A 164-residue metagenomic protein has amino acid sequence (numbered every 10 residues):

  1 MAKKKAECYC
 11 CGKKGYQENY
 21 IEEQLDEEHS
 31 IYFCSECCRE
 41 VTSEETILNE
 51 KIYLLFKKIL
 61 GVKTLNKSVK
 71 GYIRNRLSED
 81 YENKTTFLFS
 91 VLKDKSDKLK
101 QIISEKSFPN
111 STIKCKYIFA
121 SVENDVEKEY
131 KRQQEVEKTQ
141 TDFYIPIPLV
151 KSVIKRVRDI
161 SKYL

Functional and structural regions predicted by a protein language model:
M1, Y144-L164: Short acidic DE-rich linear segments
M1-L55: N-terminal cysteine/histidine-rich coordination modules
E7, Q17, L65, D97-K98 (+1 more regions): A general structural signal for well-ordered secondary-structure junctions
C8, G71, L88, K116 (+2 more regions): Intrinsically disordered, low-complexity N-terminal regions enriched in serine/proline/glycine with scattered basic
I21, L54-K57, I118, K131 (+2 more regions): Compositionally biased, intrinsically disordered low-complexity regions enriched in proline and serine
V41-I113, L164: Append "and, occasionally, other polyanion-binding protein interfaces
F89-L149: Short, cationic/aromatic linear interface patches that serve as DNA/RNA-contacting surfaces or protein-partner docking
